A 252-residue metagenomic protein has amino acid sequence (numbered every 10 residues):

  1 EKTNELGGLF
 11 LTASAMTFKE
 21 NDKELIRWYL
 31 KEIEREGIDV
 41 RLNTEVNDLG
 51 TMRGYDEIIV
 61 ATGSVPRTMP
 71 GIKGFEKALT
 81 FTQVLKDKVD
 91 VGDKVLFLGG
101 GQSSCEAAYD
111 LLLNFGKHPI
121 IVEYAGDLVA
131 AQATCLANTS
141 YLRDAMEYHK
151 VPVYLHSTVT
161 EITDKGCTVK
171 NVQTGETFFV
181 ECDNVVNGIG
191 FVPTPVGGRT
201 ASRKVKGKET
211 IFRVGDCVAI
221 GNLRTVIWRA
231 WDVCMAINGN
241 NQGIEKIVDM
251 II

Functional and structural regions predicted by a protein language model:
E1-L6, R41-G54, A61-I72, E76-K77 (+3 more regions): Rossmann-like dinucleotide/flavin-binding elements
G8-Y55, A131-S157: N-terminal Rossmann-like dinucleotide/flavin-binding domain of flavoprotein oxidoreductases that bind FAD/FMN
G116, H156, D164: ATP/adenylate-binding site constellation spanning eukaryotic-like Ser/Thr protein kinases, ABC-transporter
D164-G166, T177: A generic structural signal for beta-strand entry/edge sites
C167-N171: SH3/SH3-like beta-barrel fold
